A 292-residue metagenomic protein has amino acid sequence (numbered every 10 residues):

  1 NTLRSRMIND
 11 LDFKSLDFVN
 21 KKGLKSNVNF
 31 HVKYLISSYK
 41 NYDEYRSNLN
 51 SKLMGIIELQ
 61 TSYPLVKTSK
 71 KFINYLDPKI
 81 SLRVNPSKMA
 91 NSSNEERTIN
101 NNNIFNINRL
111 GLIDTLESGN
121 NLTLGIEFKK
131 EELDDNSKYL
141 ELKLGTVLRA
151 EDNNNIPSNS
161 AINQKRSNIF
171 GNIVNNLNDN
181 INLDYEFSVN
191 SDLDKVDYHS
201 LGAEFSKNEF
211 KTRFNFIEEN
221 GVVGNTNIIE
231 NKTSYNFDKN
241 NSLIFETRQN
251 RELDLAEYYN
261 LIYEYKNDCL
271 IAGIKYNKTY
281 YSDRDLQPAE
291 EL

Functional and structural regions predicted by a protein language model:
N1-L292: Outer-membrane beta-barrel translocator/pore domains, especially the C-terminal barrels of Gram-negative outer-membrane
